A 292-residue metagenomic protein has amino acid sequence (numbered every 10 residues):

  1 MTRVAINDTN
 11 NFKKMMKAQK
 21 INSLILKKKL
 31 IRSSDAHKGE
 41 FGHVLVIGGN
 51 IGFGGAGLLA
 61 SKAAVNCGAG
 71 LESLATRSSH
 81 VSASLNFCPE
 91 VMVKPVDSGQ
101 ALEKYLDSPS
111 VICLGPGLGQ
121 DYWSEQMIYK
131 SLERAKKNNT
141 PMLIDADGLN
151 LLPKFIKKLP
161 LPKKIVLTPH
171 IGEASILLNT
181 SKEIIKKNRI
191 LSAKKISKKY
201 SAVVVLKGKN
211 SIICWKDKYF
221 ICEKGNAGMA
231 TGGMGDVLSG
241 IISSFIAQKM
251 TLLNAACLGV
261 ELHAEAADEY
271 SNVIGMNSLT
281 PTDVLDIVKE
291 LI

Functional and structural regions predicted by a protein language model:
M1-P141, N150-V166, I171, S175-I292: Small-residue (G/A/S/T)-rich helix-start motifs and N-terminal tracts that mark the onset
